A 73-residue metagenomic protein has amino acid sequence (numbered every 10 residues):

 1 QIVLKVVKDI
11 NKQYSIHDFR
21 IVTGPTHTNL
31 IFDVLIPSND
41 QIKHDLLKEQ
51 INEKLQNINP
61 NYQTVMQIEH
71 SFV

Functional and structural regions predicted by a protein language model:
Q1-V73: Peripheral (non-transmembrane) domains and long loops of multi-pass membrane proteins
